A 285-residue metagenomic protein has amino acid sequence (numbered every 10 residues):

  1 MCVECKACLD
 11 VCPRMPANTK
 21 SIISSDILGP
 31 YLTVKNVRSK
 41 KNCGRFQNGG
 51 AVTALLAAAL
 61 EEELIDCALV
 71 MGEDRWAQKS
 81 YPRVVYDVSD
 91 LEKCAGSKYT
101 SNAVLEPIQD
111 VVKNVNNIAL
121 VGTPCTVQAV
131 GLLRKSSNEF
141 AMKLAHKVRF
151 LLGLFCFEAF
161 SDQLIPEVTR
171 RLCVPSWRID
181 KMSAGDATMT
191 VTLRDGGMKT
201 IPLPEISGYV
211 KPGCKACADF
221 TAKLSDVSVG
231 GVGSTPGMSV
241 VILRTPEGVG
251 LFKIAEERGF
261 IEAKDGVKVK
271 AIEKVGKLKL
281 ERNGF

Functional and structural regions predicted by a protein language model:
M1, K6-S25, V227: Iron-sulfur cluster-binding cysteine motifs and their immediate structural context in ferredoxin-like electron-transfer
R14-V52: Entry/capping segment at the start of metal-dependent catalytic domains with acidic active-site entry clusters
F46, A51-L60, L64-K113: Portal/gating segments that form or line small-molecule/metal binding sites
N48-A51, R75, L120-V130, E158-F160: Gly/Ser/Thr-rich loops at beta-strand to alpha-helix junctions that form or flank small-molecule/cofactor-binding
E63-D66, T169, C173-F285: Long, compositionally biased charged/polar accessory segments in the mid-to-C-terminal portions of proteins
P107-K113, Q128-K135: Cofactor-cradling patches in redox/metallo enzymes
K135-G153: A short alpha->loop->secondary-structure connector
G153-P166: Short, conserved secondary-structure transition motifs
